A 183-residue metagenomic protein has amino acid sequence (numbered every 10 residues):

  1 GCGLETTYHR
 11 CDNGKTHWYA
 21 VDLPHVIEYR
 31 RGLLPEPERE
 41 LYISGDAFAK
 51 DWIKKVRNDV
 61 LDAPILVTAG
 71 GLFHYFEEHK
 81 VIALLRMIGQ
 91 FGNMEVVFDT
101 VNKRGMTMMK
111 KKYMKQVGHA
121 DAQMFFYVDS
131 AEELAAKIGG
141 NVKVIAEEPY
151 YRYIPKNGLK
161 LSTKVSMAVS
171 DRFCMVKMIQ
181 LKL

Functional and structural regions predicted by a protein language model:
C2-L183: Alpha-helical subdomain
